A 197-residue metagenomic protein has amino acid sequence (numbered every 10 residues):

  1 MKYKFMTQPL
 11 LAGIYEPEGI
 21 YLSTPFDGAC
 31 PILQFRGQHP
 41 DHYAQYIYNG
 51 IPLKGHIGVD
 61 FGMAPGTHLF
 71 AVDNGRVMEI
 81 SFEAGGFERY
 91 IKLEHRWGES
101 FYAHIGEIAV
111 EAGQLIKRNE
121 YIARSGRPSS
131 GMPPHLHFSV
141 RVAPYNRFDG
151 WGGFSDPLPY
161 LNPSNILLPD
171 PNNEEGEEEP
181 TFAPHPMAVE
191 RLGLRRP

Functional and structural regions predicted by a protein language model:
M1-R89, R118, P169-P197: Surface-exposed, glycine-biased beta-strand/turn segments
L33, G62, A103, S139 (+1 more regions): Residues in well-ordered beta-strands of folded domains
F35-Q38, R96, I105, R141 (+1 more regions): Generic beta-structure capping elements
G62, F70, A109-E111, L115 (+1 more regions): Core beta-strand residues in small-molecule sensory/regulatory alpha/beta domains
M63-P65, E79-S81, W97, G106-A109 (+3 more regions): Short, well-ordered turn and helix-capping elements at secondary-structure junctions
T67, G98-E99, G153: Short acidic/polar mixed-charge low-complexity motifs
A71-A109, P133-S139: Zn2+-dependent peptidoglycan hydrolase active-site motif and core
I91-E94, Q114-P180: Conserved, short, structured surface segments that act as functional micro-motifs
